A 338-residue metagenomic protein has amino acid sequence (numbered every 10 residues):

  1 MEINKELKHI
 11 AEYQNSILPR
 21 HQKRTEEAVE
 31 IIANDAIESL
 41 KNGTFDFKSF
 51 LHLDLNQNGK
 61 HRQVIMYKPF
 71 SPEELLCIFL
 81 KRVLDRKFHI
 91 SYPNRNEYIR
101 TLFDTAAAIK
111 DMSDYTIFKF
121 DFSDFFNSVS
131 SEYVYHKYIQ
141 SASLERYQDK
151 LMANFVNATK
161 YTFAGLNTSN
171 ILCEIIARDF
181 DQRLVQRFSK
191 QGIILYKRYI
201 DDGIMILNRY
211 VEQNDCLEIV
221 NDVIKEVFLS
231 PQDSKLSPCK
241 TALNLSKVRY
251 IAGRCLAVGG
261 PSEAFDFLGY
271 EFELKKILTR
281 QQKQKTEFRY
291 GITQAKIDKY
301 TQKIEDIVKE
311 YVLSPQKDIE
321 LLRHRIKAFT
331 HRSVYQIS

Functional and structural regions predicted by a protein language model:
M1-F45, K68-F70, E74-N96, F103-I109 (+7 more regions): Right-hand nucleic-acid polymerase module
A36-K60, R146-N154: Reverse-transcriptase-like RNA-dependent polymerase core
L51-I78, N154-I175: Short, conserved non-catalytic motifs in the polymerase core
R100-T101, I171: Nucleotide-sugar donor phosphate/pyrophosphate-binding loop at the beta->alpha transition of glycosyltransferases
A108-I200, I204-V227, T241, G253 (+1 more regions): Conserved polymerase palm-domain catalytic core
